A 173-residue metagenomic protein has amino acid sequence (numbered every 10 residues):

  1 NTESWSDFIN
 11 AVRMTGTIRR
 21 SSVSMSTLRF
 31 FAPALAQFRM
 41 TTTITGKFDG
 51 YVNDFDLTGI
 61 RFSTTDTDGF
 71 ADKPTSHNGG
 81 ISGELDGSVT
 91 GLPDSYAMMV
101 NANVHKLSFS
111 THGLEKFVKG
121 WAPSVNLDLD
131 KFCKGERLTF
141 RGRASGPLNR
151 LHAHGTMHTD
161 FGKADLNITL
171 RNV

Functional and structural regions predicted by a protein language model:
N1-G16, A34, M40-N53, G59-F62 (+6 more regions): Extended lipid/amphipathic-ligand handling interfaces
T15-I18, G120, S124: Surface-exposed polar/charged interaction patches
R19-R29, S108-E115: A low-complexity, Ser/Thr/Gly/Pro-enriched, surface-exposed linker/loop concept that marks segments flanking
T27-F30, P123-N126: Extracytoplasmic loops and strand-loop junctions of Gram-negative outer membrane beta-barrel proteins
T67, W121-P123, K163: Short, intrinsically disordered/low-complexity patches at protein termini and at juxtamembrane boundaries
V118-G120, D130: N-terminal segment of the canonical double-stranded RNA-binding domain
